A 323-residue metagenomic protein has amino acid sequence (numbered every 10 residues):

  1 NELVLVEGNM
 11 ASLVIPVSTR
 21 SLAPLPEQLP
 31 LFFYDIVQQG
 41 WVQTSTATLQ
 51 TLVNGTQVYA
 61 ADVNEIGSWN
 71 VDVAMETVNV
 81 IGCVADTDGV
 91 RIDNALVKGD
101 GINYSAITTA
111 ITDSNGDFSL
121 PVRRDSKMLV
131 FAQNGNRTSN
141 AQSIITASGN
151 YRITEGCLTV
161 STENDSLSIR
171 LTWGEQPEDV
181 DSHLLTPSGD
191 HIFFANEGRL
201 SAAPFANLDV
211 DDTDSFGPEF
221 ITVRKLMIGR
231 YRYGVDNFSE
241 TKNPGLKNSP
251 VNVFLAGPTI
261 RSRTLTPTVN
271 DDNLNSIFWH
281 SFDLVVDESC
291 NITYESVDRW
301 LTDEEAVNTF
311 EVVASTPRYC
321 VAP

Functional and structural regions predicted by a protein language model:
N1-S119, S126-K127, T302, S315-P323: Proteolytic cleavage junctions
E2-L3, W69-N70, T108, S143 (+2 more regions): Beta-strand-rich interaction surfaces with strong enrichment in secreted/lumenal proteins
Y34-Q39, D100-S105, G135-R137, L185-D190 (+1 more regions): Change "in extracellular beta-sheet-rich domains … of secreted and cell-surface proteins" to "in beta-sheet-rich domains
G55-V73, Q142-D165, T259-R263, S276-V286: Extracellular beta-sheet/turn segments enriched in Thr/Pro/Gly and aliphatic residues
R91, S139-N140: A structural signal for beta-strand boundary/capping segments at domain termini and interdomain linkers
T109, D113-V122, D211, P218-V223: Short, surface-exposed beta-strand/beta-hairpin micro-motifs centered on an aromatic residue
G116, R124-R137, R230-N237: A short, solvent-exposed beta-strand micro-motif common in secreted/extracellular proteins
V160-P323: Intrinsic-disorder/low-complexity signal
